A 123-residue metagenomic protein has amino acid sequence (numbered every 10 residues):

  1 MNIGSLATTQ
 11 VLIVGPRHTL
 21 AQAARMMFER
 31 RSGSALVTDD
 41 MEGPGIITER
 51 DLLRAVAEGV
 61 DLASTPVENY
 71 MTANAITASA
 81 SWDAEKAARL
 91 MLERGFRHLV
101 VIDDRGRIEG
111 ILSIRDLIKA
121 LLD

Functional and structural regions predicted by a protein language model:
M1-D123: Tandem CBS (Cystathionine beta-synthase) repeat/Bateman regulatory domains
